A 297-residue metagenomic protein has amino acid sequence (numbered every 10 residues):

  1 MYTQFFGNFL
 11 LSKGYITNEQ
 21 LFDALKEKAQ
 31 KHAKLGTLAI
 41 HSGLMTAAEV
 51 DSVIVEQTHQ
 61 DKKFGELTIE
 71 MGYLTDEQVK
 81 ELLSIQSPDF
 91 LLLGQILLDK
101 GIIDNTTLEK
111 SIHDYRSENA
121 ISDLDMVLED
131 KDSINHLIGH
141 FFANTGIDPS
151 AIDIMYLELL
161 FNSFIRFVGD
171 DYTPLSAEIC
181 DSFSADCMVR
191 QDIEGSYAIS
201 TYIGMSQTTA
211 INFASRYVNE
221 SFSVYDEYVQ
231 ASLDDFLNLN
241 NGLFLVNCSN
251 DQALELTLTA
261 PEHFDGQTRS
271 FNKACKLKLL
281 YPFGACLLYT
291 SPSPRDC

Functional and structural regions predicted by a protein language model:
M1-T145, N162, R166, D234 (+1 more regions): Non-catalytic accessory regions
T3, P149, D153-L157, V229 (+2 more regions): Generic structural signal for well-ordered, non-membrane alpha-helical segments in soluble metabolic enzymes
L128-Q207, S223, T257-K278: N-terminal intrinsically disordered, cationic/polar leader segments that include organellar targeting peptides
T209-V218, F222: Acidic, low-complexity cytosolic segments
D226-C275: Short, hydrophobic/π-rich interface segment
Y289-D296: Conserved small/polar residues in nucleotide/adenosyl-binding loops
